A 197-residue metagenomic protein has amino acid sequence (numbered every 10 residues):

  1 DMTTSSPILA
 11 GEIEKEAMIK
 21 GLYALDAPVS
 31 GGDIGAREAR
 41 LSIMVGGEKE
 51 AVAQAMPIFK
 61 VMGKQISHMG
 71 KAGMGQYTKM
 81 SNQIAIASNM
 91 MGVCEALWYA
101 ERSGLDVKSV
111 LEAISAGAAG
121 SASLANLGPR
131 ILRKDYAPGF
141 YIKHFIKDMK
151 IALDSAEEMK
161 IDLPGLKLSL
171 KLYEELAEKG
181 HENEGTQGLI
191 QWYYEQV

Functional and structural regions predicted by a protein language model:
T4-Q83, A87: Rossmann-fold dinucleotide-binding core
M74-V197: Helical "substrate-binding/catalytic lid" subdomain of Rossmann-like NAD(P)-dependent dehydrogenases/reductases
